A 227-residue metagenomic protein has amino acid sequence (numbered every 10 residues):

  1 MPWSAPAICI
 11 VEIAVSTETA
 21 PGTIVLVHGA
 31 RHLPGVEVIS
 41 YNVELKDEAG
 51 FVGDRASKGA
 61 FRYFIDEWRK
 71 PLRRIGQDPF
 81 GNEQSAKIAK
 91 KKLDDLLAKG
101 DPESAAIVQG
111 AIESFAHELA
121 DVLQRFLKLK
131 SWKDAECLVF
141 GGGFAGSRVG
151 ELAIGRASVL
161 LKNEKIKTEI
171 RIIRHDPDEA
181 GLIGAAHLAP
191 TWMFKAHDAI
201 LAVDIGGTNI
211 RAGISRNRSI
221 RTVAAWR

Functional and structural regions predicted by a protein language model:
P2-R227: ATP-binding/phosphotransfer module of carbohydrate and carboxylate kinases, centering on a glycine-rich
